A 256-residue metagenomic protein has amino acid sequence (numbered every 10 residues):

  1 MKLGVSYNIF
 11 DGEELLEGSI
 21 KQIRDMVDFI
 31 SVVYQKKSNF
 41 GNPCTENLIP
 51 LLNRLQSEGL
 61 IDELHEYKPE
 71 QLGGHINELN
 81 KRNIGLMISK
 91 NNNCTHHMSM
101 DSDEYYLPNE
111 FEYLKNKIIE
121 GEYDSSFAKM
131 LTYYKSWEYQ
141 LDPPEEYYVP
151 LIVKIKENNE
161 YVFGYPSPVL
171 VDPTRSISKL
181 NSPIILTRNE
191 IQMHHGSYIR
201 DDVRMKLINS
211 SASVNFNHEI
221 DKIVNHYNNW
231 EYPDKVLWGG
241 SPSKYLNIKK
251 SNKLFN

Functional and structural regions predicted by a protein language model:
K2-G4: Cell-envelope/extracellular polymer assembly enzymes that use nucleotide-activated donors
S6-N8: Basic, amphipathic N-terminal segments that precede the first structured/catalytic domain
G12-E13, K37-N39, D103-L107, Y133: Short acidic, S/G/P-rich loop/turn micro-motifs used as interaction or catalytic elements
G12-Y34, N39-P50: Short, well-formed alpha-helical segments that are part of the catalytic scaffolds of diverse glycosyltransferases
R24, E58, K90-N91, S99 (+1 more regions): Alpha-helix termination/capping residues and helix-transition junctions
Q35-T95: Active-site-proximal specificity loops/subdomain of glycosyltransferases
L72-N83, H97, Y105-N256: Catalytic-site signature of metal-activated, phosphate-bearing donor transferases, centered on the GT-A/GT-A-like
